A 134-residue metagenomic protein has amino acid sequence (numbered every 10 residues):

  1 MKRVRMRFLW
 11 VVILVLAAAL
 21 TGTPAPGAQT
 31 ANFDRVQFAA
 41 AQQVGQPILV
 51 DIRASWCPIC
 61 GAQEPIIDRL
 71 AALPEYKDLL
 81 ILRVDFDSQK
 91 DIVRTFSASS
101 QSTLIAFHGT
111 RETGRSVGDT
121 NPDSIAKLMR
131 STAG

Functional and structural regions predicted by a protein language model:
K2-I13: Bacterial N-terminal signal peptides that target proteins for export
V11-T21: Bacterial N-terminal signal peptides
T23-A28: Sec/Tat signal peptide C-region and signal peptidase I cleavage site
T30-P47: A short beta-strand-turn-helix
G45-I48, I52-W56, S100: Short pre-active-site segment immediately N-terminal to redox-active cysteine/selenocysteine motifs in thiol-based
I52, A71, E75-D91: Thiol-based oxidoreductase modules, predominantly thioredoxin-like and allied folds used for disulfide exchange
G61-E75: Typically the conserved alpha-helix immediately C-terminal to a functionally engaged Cys/Sec in thioredoxin-like
I105-G134: Non-catalytic, surface beta->alpha helical segment in thiol-disulfide oxidoreductase systems
